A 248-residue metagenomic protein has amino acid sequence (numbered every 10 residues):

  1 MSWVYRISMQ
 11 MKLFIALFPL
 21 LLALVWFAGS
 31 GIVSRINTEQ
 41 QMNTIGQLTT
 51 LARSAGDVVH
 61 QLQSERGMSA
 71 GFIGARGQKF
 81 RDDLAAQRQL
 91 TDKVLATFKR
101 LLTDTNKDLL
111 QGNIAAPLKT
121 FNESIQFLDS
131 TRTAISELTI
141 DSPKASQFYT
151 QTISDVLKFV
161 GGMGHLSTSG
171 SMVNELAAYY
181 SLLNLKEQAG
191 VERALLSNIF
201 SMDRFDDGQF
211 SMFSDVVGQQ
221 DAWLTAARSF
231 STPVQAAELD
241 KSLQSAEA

Functional and structural regions predicted by a protein language model:
M1-A248: Hydrophobic alpha-helical segments
